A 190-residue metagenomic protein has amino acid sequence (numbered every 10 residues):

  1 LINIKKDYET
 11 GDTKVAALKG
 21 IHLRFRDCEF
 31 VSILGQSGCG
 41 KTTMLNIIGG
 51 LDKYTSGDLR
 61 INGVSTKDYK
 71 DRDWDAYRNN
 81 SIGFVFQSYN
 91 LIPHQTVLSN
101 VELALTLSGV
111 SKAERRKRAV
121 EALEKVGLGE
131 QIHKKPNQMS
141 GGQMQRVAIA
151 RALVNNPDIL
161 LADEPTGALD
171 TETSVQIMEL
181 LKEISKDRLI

Functional and structural regions predicted by a protein language model:
L1-I190: ABC family nucleotide-binding domain
